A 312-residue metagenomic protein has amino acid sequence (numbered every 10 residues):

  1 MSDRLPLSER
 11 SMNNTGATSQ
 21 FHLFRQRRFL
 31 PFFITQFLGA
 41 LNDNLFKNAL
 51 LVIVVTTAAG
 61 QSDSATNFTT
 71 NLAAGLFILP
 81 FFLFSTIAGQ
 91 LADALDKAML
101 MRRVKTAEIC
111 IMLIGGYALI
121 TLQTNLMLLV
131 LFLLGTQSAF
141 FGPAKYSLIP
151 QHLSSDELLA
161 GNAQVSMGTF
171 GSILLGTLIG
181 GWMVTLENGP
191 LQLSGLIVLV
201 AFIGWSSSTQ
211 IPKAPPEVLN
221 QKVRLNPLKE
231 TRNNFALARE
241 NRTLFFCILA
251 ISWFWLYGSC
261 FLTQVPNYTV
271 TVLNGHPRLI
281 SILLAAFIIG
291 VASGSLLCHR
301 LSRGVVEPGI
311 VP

Functional and structural regions predicted by a protein language model:
E9-L30, K213-A250, V272: Juxtamembrane intracellular "pre-TM" segments in multi-pass secondary transporters
Q26, D63-S64, A94, I120-T121 (+4 more regions): Helix-loop interface residues and adjacent transmembrane-helix termini in multi-pass membrane transporters, primarily
R28, F32, T66-T70, Q123 (+5 more regions): Residue-level signature of transmembrane alpha-helical entry/exit and packing/kink sites in multi-pass membrane
L30-N48, A73-I111, L126-T185, S207 (+4 more regions): Substrate-agnostic recognition of the 12-TM MFS/MFS-like secondary transporter fold
N48-Q61, G115-T121, L174-I197, T271-V272 (+1 more regions): Transmembrane alpha-helix termini and helix-breaking/packing motifs in multi-pass membrane transporters
A49-F81: Extracellular/periplasmic helix-loop-helix junction of adjacent transmembrane segments in MFS-like secondary
D63-T66, N71, W182-V200, H276-I282 (+1 more regions): A membrane-interface helix-boundary motif in multi-pass transporters
S147, Q151, S194-V223, R303-V305: Helix-loop junctions on the cytosolic side of multi-pass membrane transporters, especially the intracellular loop
